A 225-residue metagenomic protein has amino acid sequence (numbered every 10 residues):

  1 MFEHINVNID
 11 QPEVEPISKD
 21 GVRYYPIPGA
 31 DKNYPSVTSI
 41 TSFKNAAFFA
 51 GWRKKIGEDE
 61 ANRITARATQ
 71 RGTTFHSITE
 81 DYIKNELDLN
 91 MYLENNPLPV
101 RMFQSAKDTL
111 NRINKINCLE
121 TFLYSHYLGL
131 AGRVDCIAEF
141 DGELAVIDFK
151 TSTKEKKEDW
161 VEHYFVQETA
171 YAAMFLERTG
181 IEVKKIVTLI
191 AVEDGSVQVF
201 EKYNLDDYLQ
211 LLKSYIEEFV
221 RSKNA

Functional and structural regions predicted by a protein language model:
M1-A131: Metal-dependent nuclease catalytic cores that hydrolyze phosphodiester bonds in DNA/RNA, characterized by
C118-S222: Mg2+/Mn2+-dependent nuclease catalytic core
